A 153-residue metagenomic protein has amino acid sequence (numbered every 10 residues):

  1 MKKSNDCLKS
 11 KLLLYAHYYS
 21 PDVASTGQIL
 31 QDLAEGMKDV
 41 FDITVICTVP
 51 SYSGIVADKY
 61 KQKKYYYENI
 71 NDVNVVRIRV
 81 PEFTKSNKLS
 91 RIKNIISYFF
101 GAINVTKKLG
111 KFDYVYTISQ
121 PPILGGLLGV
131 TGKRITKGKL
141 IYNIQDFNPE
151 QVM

Functional and structural regions predicted by a protein language model:
M1-N71: N-terminal subdomain of nucleotide-sugar transferases
C7, T48-T106: A conserved catalytic-core segment of Leloir-type glycosyltransferases
K11, D113-Y114: Structural motif
L14, V45, R77, Y142-I144: Hydrophobic residues in well-ordered beta-strands that form the structural core
Y19-S20, P50, E82, P122 (+1 more regions): Short, glycine/serine-rich, charged loops/turns that create anion-binding and catalytic segments at active sites
A24-S25, I55-V56, N87, G126-L128 (+1 more regions): Short glycine-/acidic-enriched loop or helix-start segments at secondary-structure transitions that form or flank
R91, I95-I103, Y114-G138, Y142-Q145 (+1 more regions): An aromatic- and histidine-rich active-site surface loop
